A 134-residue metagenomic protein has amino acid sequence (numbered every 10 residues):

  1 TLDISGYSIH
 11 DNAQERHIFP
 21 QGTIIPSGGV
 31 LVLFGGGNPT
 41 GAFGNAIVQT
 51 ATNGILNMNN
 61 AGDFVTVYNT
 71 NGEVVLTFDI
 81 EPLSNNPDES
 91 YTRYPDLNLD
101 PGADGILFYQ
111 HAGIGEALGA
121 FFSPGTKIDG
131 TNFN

Functional and structural regions predicted by a protein language model:
T1-N134: Intrinsically disordered, low-complexity linkers and terminal tails enriched in Ser/Thr/Pro/Gly with interspersed basic
